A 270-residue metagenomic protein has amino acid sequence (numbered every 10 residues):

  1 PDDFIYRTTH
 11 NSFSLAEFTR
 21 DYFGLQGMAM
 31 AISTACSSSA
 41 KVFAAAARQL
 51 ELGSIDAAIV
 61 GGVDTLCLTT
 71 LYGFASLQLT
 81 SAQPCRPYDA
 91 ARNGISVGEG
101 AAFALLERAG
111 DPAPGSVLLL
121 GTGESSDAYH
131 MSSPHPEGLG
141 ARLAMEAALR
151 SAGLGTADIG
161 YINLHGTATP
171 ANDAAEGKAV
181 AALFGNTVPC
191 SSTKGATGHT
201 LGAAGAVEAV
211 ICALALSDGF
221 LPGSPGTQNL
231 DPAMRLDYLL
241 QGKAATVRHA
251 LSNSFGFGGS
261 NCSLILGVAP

Functional and structural regions predicted by a protein language model:
F4-A45, S54, T70-Y72, S76-V97 (+1 more regions): Conserved catalytic cysteine-centered active-site region of acyl-thioester-dependent Claisen-condensing enzymes
T19, S39, A46, F74 (+7 more regions): Conserved small-residue
M30-T34, I55-D64, S116-T122, A157-L164 (+3 more regions): Beta-strand segments within the central parallel beta-sheet cores of soluble alpha/beta enzyme folds
F43, A101-A109, A209-A213: Alpha-helical metal-binding/catalytic segments enriched in His/Glu/Asp
T65-P87, E124-L143, T167-A179, A203 (+1 more regions): Active-site-adjacent elements of ketosynthase-type condensing enzymes
T80, P84-A152, Y161: Condensing-enzyme catalytic core mediating Claisen C-C bond formation in acyl metabolism
A104-A109, L120, R150, V180-A181 (+2 more regions): Short beta-strand-to-turn element immediately C-terminal to the catalytic PLP-Schiff-base lysine in fold type I
G115, L154-D158, M234-P270: Flexible, low-complexity linker/loop segments at domain and module junctions
